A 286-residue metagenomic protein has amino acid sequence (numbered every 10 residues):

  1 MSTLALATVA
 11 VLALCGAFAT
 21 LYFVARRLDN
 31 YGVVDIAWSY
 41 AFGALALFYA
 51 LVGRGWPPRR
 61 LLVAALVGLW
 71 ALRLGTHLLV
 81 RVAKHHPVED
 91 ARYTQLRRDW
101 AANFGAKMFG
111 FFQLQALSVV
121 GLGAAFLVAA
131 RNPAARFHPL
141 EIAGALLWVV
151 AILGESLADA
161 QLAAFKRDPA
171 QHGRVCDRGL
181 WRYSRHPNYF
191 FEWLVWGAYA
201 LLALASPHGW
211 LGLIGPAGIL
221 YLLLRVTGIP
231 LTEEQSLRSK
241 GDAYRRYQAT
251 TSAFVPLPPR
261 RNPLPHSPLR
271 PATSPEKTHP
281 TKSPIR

Functional and structural regions predicted by a protein language model:
M1-S2, F23-R27, C176: Short juxtamembrane and helix-loop transition motifs at transmembrane-helix boundaries in membrane proteins
L4-F18, A41-G75, V80, V119-Q161 (+2 more regions): Hydrophobic transmembrane alpha-helices
A7, V11, A25-V34: A short N-terminal beta->alpha junction/helix N-cap motif
A19-N30, T76-V82: C-terminal ends of transmembrane helices
L28-G43, P87-G110, R174-W181: Juxtamembrane helix-capping/reentrant segments at transmembrane boundaries
L74-F126: Hydrophobic alpha-helical segments and helix pairs
